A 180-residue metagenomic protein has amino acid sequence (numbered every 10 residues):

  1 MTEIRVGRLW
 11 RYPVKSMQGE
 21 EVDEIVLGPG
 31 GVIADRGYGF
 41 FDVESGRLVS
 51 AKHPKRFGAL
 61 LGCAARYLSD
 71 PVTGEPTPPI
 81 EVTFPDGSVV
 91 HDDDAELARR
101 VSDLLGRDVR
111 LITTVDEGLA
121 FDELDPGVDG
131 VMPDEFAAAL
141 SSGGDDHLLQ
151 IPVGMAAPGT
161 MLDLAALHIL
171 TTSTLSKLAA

Functional and structural regions predicted by a protein language model:
M1-A180: Electropositive, beta-rich accessory/interaction domains or terminal extensions that provide binding surfaces
